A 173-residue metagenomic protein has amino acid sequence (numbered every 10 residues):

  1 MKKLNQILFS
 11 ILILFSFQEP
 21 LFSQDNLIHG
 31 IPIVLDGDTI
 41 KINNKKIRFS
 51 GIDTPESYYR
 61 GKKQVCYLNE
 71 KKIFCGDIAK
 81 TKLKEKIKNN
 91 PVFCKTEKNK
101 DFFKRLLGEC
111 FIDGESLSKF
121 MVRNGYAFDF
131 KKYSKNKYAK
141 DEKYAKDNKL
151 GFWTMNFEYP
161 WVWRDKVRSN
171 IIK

Functional and structural regions predicted by a protein language model:
K2-L8, F15-K173: Small beta-barrel nucleic-acid-binding modules, primarily SNase/OB-fold domains and secondarily Tudor-like barrels
